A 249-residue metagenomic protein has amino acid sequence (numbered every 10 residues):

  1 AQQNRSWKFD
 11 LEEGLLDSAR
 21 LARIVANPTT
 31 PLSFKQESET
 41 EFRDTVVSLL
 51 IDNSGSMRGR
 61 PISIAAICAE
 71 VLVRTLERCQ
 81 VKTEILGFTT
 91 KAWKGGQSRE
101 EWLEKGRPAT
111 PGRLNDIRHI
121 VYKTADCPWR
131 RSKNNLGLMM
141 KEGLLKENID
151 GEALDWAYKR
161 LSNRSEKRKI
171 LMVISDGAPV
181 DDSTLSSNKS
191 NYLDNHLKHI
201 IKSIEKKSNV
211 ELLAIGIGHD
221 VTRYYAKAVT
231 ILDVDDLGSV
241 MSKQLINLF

Functional and structural regions predicted by a protein language model:
A1-F249: Acidic, glycine-rich A-domain
